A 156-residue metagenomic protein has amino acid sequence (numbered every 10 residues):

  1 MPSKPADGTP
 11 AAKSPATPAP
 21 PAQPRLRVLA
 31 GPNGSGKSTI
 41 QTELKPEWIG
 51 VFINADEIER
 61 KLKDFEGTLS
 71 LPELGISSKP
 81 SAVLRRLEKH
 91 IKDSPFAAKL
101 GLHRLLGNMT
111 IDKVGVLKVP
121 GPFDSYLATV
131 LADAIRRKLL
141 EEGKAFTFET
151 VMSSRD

Functional and structural regions predicted by a protein language model:
P2-P15: N-terminal pre-Walker A segment at the start of P-loop NTPase domains
P15-P24, L139-L140: Phosphate-binding P-loop
L26-V28: Short hydrophobic/aromatic beta-strand immediately N-terminal to the Walker A/P-loop
P32-N33: The conserved Walker
G36: Conserved glycine(s) of the Walker
I40: Hydrophobic positions on the alpha1 helix immediately C-terminal to the Walker A/P-loop
L44-E141: Conserved substrate/cofactor phosphate-moiety recognition/catalytic segment in nucleotide-dependent phosphotransferases
L140-E142, V151-D156: ATP-dependent NMP and nucleoside kinases share a basic, alpha-helical "lid"
